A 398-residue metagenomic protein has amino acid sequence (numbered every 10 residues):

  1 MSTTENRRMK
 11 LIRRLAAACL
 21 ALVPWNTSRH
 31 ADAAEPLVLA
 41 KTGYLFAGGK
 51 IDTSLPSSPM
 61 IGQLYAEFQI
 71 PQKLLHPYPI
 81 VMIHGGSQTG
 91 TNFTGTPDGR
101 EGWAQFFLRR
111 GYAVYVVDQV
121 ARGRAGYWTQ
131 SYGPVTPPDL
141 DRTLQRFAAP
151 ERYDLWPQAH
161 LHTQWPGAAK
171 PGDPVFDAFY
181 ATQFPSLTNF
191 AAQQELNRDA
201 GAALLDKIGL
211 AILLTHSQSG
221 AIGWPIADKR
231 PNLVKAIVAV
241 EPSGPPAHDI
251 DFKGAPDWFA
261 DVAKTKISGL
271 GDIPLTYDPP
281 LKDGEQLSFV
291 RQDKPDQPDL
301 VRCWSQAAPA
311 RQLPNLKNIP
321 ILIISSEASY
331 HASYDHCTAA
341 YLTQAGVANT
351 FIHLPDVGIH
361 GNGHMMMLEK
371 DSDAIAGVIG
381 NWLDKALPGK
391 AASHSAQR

Functional and structural regions predicted by a protein language model:
A34-L75: N-terminal cap/lid segment of alpha/beta-hydrolase-fold proteins
H76-G85: Short beta-strand element of the alpha/beta-hydrolase
G86-D98, A104, R124, A247 (+1 more regions): Short substrate-entry loop that stabilizes the transition state in hydrolases
R100, A104-G126: Conserved alpha/beta-hydrolase
A191-I212: Conserved acidic catalytic loop of the alpha/beta-hydrolase fold
L214-G223: Gly/Ala-rich beta-loop-alpha elbow adjacent to hydrolase catalytic centers
I323-S325: Short beta-strand/loop motif that positions the catalytic acidic residue of the alpha/beta-hydrolase fold
G361, M365-R398: Catalytic active-site module of serine/aspartate enzymes centered on a nucleophile-bearing elbow/loop
